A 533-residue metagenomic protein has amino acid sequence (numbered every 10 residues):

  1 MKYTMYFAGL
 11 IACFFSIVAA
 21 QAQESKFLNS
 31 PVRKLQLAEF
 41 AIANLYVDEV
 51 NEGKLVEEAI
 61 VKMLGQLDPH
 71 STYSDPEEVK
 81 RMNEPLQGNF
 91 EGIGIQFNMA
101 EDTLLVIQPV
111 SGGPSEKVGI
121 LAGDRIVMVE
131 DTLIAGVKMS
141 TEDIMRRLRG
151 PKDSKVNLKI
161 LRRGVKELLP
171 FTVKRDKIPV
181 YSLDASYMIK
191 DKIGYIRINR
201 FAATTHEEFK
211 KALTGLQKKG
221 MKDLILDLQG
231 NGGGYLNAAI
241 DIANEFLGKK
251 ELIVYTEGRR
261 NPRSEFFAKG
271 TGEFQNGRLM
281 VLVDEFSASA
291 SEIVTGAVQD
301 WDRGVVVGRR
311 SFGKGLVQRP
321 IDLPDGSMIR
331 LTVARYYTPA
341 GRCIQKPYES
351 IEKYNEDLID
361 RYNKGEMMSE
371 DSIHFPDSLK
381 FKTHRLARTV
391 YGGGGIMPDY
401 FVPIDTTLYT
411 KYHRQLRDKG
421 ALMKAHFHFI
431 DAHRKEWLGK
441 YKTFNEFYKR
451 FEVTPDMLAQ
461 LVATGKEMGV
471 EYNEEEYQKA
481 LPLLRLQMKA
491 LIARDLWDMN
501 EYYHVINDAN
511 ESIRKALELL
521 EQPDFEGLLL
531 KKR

Functional and structural regions predicted by a protein language model:
M1-L28: Bacterial Sec-dependent N-terminal signal peptides
A20-P31, L35, E39-E52, D75 (+4 more regions): Cleft-lining beta-strand/loop regions that shape enzyme active-site pockets
L45-E58, S71-P76, L224, V254-T256 (+4 more regions): Surface-exposed patches in mature extracellular/periplasmic domains of secreted proteins
E58, P69-Q108: PDZ/PDZ-like peptide-tail recognition elements
G123-R125: Structural motif
V129-E130, L161, T332, P347 (+1 more regions): Residue-level recognition of conserved beta-strand edge/terminus positions
A290, D302, R309, G313-F381: Polar, glycine-rich mid-to-C-terminal structural blocks that act as macromolecule-binding/assembly scaffolds
C343-I344, Y348-R533: Conserved functional hotspot residues or short segments at active or partner-binding sites across diverse domains
